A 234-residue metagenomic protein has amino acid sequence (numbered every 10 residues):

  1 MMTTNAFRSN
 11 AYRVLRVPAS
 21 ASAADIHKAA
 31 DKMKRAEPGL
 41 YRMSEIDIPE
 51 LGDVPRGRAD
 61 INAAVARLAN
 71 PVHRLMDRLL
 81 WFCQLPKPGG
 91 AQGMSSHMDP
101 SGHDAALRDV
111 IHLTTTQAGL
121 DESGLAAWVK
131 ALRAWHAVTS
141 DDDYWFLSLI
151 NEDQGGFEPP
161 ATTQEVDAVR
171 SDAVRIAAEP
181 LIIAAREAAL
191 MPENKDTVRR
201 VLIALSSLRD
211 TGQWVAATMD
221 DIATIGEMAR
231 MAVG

Functional and structural regions predicted by a protein language model:
M1-G234: C-terminal accessory/regulatory regions appended to core domains
